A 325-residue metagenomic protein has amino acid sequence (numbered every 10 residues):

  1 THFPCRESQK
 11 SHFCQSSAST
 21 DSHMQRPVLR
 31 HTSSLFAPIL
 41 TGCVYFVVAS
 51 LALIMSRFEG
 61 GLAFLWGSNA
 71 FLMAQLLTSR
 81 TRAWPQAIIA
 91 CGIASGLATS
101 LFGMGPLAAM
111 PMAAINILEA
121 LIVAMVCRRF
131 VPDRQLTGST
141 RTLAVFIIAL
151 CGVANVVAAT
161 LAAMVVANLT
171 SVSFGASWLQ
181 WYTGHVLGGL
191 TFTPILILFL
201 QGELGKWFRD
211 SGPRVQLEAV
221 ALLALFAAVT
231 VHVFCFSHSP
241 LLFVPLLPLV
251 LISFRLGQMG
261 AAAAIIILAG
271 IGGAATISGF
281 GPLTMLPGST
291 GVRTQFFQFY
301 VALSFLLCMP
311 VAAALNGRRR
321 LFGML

Functional and structural regions predicted by a protein language model:
T1, L62, F174-S177: Acidic, low-complexity intrinsically disordered regions
H2, H23: Ligand/cofactor-recognition surfaces for anionic moieties
E7, A18-D21: Acidic, Ala/Val/Gly-enriched low-complexity intrinsically disordered segments
K10-S11: Polybasic, lysine-rich low-complexity intrinsically disordered segments
Q25-F64, N69-V172, T193-A264, L268-R318: Short helix-perturbing small/polar motifs within transmembrane alpha-helices
E119, V123, A176, Q180-F192: Alpha-helical transmembrane segments that form the membrane-embedded catalytic/substrate-binding core of multi-pass
R320-L325: Sensory-domain boundary/capping and coupling elements
